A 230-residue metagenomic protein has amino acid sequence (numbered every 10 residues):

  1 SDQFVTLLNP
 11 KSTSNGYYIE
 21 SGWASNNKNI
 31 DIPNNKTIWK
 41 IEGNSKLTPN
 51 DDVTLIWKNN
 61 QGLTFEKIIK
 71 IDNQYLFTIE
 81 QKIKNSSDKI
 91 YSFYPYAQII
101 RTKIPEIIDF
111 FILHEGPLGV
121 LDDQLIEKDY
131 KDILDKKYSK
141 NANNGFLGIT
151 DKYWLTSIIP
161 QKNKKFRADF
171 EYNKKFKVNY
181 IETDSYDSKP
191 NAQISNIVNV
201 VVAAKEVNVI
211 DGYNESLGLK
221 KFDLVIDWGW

Functional and structural regions predicted by a protein language model:
S1-V225: Soluble non-transmembrane domains of integral membrane proteins
D227-W230: Transmembrane alpha-helical segments that form the functional core of multipass membrane systems
